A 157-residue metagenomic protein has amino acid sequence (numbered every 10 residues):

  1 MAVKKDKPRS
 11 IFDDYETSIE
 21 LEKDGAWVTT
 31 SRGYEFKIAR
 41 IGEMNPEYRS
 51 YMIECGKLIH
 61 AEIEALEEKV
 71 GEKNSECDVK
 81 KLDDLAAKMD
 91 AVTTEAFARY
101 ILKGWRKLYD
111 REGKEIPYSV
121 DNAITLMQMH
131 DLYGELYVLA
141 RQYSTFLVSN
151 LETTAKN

Functional and structural regions predicted by a protein language model:
M1-V70, L147-N157: Short, charged/polar N-terminal "headpieces" of proteins
E35, T93-R106: Extended, compositionally biased low-complexity polar/Lys-Gly-rich tracts and adjacent boundary/linker regions are
I38, G42, P46, K88 (+2 more regions): Charge-dense, low-complexity intrinsically disordered segments
A61-D78, K103, K107-I116: Short acidic, glycine/tyrosine-flanked loop/strand segments centered on an H-E-D-like triad
E76-A96: Intrinsically disordered, low-complexity acidic Ser/Thr-rich regulatory segments
Y100-N157: C-terminal charged interaction modules
